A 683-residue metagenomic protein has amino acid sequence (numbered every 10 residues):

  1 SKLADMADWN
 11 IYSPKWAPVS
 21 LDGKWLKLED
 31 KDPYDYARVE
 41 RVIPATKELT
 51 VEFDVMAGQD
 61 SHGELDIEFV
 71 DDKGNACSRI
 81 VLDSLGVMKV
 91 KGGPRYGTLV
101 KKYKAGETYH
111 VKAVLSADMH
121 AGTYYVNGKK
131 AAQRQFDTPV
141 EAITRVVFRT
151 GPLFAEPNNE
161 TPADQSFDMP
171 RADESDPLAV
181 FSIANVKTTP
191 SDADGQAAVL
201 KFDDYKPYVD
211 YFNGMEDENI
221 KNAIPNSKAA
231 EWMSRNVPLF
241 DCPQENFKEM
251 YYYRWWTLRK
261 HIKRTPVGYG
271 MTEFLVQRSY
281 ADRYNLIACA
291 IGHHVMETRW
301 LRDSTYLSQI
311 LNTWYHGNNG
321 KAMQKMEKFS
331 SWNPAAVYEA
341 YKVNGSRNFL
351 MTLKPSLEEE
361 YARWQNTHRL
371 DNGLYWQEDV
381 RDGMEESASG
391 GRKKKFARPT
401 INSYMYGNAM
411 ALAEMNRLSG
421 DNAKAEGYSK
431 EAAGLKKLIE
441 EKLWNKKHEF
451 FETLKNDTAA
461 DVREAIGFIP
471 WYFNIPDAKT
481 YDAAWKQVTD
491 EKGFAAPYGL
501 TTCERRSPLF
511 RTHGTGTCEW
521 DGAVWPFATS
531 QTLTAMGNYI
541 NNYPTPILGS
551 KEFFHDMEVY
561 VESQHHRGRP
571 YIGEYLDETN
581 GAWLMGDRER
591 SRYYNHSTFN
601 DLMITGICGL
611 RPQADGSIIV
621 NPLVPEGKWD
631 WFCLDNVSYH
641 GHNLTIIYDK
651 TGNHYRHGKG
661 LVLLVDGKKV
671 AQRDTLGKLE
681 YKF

Functional and structural regions predicted by a protein language model:
K2-W25: Extracellular glycan-recognition surfaces and repeat-rich motifs
D22-M88: Secretory/extracellular carbohydrate-interaction modules and structurally similar beta-sandwich "look-alikes"
V90-K112: Short, aromatic/His-centered strand-loop micro-motif at the edge of beta-sheets
R134-F181: Flexible glycan-contacting loops in extracellular carbohydrate-active proteins
S191-D282, R347-F349, E358-R363, E414-L418 (+4 more regions): Acidic/polar, glycine-enriched structural segments that form the non-catalytic walls/loops of the carbohydrate-binding
F202-Y208, N226, Y284-D379, G383 (+4 more regions): Aromatic-rich carbohydrate-recognition surfaces in CAZymes
E245-R283, W300-M323, N366-A397, K437-V524 (+2 more regions): Extended glycan-interaction surfaces of carbohydrate-active proteins
S419-T453, A483-H642: Non-catalytic carbohydrate-binding regions of carbohydrate-active enzymes
